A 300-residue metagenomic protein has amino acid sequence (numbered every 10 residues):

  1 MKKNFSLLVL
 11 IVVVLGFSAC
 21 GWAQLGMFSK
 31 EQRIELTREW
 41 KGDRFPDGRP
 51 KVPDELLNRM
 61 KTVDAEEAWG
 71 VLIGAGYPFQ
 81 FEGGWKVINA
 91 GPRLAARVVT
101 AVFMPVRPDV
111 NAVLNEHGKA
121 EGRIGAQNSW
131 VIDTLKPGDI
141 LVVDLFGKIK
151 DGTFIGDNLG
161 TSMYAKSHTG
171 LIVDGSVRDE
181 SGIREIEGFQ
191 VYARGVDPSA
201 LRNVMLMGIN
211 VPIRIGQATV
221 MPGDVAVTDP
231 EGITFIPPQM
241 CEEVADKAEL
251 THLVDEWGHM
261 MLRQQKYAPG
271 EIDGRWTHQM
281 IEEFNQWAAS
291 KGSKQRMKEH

Functional and structural regions predicted by a protein language model:
M1-V9: Bacterial N-terminal signal peptides that target proteins for export
L8-S18: Bacterial N-terminal signal peptides
G21-A23: Boundary at the C-terminal end of the N-terminal hydrophobic targeting segment
F28, R33-K61, A68: Amphipathic alpha-helical packing elements
K41-F45, I213, A226: Active-site and channel-lining beta-strand-loop segments that bind or position nucleotide-derived/phosphorylated
G48, M163, D224-A226: Buried hydrophobic positions in well-ordered alpha/beta secondary-structure cores of metabolic enzymes
R59-E67, V71-P222, F235-H300: Feature captures the catalytic cores and cofactor-binding loops of soluble hydro-lyases/lyases that act on carboxylate
D229-P230: Short acidic-glycine loop/turn motifs at beta-strand connectors
